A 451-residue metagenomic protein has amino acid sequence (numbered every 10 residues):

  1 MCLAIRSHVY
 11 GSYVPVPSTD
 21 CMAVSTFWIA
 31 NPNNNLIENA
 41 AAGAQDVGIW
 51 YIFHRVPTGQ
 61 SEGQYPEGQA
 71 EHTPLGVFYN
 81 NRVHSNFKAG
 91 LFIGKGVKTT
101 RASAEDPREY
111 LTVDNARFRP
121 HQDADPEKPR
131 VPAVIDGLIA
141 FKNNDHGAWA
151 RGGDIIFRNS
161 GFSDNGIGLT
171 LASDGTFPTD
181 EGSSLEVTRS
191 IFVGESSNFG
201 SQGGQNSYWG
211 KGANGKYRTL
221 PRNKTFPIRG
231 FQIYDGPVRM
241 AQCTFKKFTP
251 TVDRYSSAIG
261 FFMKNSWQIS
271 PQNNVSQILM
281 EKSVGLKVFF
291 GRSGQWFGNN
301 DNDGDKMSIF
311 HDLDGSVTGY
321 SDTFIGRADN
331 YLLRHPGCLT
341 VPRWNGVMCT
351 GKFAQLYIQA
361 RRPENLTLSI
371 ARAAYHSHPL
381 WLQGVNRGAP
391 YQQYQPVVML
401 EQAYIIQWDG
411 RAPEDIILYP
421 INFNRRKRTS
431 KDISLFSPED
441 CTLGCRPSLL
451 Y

Functional and structural regions predicted by a protein language model:
M1-A4, N35-I37, G59, V77-Y79 (+10 more regions): All-beta strand scaffolds that present successive hydrophobic residues in beta-strands
M1-I29, D46-L75, K88-R130, I167-D180 (+2 more regions): Acidic/polar low-complexity surface segments
M1-V9, N35, V77, N159-F162 (+9 more regions): Extracellular beta-helix/beta-solenoid repeat scaffolds
C2-I5, Y10, I29-A30, I37 (+15 more regions): Feature marks extracellular polysaccharide-active and adherence modules
D20, I29-N34, A42, E71-G76 (+6 more regions): Active-site-proximal structural scaffolding
P227-G230, K247-T251: Extended alpha-helical scaffolding segments
S257-M263, Q268-P271, L279-Y451: Long C-terminal appendages of very large multidomain proteins
